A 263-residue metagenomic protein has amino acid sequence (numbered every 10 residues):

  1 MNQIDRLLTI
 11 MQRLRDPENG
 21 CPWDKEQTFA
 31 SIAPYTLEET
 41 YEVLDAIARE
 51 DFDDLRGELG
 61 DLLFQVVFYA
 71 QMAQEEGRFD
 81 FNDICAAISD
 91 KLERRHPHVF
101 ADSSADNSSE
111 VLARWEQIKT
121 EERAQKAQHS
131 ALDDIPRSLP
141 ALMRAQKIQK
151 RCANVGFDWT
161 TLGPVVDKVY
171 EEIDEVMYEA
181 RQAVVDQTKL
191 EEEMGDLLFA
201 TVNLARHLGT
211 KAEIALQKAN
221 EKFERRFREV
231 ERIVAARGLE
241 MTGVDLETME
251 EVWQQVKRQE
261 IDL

Functional and structural regions predicted by a protein language model:
M1-E58, F64-M194, L198-L263: Flexible "arm" and connector segments at domain edges
